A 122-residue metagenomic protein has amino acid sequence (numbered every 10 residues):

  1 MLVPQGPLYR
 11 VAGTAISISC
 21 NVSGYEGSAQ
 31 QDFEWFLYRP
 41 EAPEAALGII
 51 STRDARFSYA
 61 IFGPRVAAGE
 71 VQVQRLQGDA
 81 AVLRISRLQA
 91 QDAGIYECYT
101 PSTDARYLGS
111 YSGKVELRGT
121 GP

Functional and structural regions predicted by a protein language model:
M1-L2, F36-E44, S112-P122: Flexible inter-domain hinge/linker segments at boundaries of tandem extracellular adhesion modules
M1-N21, Y25-E26: N-terminal edge beta-strand
Q5-Y9, A55-Q91, S102-D104: Extracellular beta-strand/loop-rich beta-sandwich domains predominantly from IgSF
T14-I16, A67, D79, Y111: Exposed loop/turn and edge beta-strand positions of beta-sandwich/beta-sheet ligand-binding modules
S23, Y38, S86, Y99-T103: Beta-strand-rich extracellular modules
Y25-A67: N-terminal V-set
Q31-D32, Q91, I95-P122: Extracellular/luminal immunoglobulin-like beta-sandwich modules
